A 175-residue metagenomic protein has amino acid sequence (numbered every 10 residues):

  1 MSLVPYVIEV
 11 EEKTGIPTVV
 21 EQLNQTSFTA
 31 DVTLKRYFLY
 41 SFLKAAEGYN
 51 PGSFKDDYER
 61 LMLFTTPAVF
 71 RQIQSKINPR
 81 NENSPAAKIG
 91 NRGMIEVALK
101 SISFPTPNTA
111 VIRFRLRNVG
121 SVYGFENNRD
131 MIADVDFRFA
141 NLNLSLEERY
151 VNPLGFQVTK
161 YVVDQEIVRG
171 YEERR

Functional and structural regions predicted by a protein language model:
M1-P5, E12-T33, E47, G52-R175: Structured, amphipathic secondary-structure segments that form assembly/contact surfaces in multi-subunit
F38-Y49: Solvent-exposed, amphipathic alpha-helical segments
